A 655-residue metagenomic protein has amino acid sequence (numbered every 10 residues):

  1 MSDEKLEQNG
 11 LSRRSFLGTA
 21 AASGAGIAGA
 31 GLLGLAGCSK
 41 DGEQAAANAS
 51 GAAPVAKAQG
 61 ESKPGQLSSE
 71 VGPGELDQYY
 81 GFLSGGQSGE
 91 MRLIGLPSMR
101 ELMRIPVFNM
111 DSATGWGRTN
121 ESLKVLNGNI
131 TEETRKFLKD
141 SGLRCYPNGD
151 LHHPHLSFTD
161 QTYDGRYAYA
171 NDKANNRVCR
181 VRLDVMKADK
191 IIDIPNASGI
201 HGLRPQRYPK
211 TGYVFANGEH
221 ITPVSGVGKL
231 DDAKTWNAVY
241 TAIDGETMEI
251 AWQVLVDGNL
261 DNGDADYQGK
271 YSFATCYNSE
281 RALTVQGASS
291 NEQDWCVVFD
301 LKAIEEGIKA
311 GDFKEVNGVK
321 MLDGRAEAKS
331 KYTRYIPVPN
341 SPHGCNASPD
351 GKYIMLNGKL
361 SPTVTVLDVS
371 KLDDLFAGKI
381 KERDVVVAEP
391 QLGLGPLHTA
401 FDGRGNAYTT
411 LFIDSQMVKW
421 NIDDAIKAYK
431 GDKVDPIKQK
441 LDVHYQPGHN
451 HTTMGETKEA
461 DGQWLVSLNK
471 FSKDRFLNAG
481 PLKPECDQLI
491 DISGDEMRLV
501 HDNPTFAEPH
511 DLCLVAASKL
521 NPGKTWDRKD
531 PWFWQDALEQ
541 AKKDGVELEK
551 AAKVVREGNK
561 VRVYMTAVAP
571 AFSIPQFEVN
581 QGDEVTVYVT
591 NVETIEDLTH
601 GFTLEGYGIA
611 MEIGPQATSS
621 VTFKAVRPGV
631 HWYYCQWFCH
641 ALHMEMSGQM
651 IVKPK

Functional and structural regions predicted by a protein language model:
M1-S15, S23-A30: N-terminal secretory signal peptides
E61-E75, T119-L123, N127-Y163, L203-K210 (+6 more regions): Structural signature of eukaryotic scaffold interfaces centered on beta-propeller domains
P73-L76, G165, A216-T235, A274-Q293 (+1 more regions): Short, conserved, GDST-rich strand-edge loop motifs in beta-rich repeat architectures
S98, M186, F299-E315, L367-K379 (+2 more regions): Short loop/turn segments immediately following beta-strands, especially the blade-tip and inter-blade linker loops
M103, R144-C145, D189-D193, E249-V254 (+4 more regions): A short beta-strand motif characteristic of beta-propeller blades
T235-G245, N291-A303, K483-I492: Beta-propeller blade signature
A551, I613-K655: Extracellular/periplasmic metallocenter environments
V555-Q581: N-terminal edge beta-strand
